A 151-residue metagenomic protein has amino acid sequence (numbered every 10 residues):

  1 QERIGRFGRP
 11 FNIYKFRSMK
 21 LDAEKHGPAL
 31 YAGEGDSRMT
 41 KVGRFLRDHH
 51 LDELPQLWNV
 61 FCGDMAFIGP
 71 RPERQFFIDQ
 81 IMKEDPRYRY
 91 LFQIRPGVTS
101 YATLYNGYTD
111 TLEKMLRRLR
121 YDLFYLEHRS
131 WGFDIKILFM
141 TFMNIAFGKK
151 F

Functional and structural regions predicted by a protein language model:
Q1-F151: Conserved small/aromatic sequence motifs within transmembrane helices
